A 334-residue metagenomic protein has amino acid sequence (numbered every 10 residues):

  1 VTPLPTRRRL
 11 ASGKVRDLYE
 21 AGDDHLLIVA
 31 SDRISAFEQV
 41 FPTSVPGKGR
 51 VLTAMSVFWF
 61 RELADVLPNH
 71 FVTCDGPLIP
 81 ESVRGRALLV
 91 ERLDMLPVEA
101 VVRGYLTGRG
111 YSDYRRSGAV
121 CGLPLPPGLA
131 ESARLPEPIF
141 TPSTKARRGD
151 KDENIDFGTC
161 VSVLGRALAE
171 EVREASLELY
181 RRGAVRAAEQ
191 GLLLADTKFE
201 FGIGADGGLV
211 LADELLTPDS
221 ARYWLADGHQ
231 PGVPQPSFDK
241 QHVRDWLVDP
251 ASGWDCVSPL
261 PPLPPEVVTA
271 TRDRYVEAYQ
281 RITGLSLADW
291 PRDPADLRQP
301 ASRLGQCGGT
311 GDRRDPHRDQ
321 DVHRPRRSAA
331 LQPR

Functional and structural regions predicted by a protein language model:
V1-A146, W254-P262, E266-G311: Active-site loop/lid in soluble adenylation, ligation, and acyl-transfer enzymes
S31, R182, L209-P218: Catalytic cores of nucleic-acid ligases and guanylyltransferases
E91-L93, E189-T197, G202-G204, R272: Short, active-site-adjacent segments that bind or coordinate small-molecule cofactors and metal centers
V102, L194-L215: Conserved metal-phosphate-binding beta-hairpin within the catalytic cores of diverse ATP-dependent phosphoryl-transfer
R134-R166: A short mid-domain helix/strand-loop element embedded in enzyme catalytic domains that forms or borders the active-site
L164-A195: A long amphipathic alpha-helix within ATP-dependent nucleotide-binding catalytic cores
L215-A278, I282: C-terminal helix-cap and adjacent tail motif
Q306, T310-R334: N-terminal low-complexity segments that are often proline-rich with Ser/Thr-Pro
